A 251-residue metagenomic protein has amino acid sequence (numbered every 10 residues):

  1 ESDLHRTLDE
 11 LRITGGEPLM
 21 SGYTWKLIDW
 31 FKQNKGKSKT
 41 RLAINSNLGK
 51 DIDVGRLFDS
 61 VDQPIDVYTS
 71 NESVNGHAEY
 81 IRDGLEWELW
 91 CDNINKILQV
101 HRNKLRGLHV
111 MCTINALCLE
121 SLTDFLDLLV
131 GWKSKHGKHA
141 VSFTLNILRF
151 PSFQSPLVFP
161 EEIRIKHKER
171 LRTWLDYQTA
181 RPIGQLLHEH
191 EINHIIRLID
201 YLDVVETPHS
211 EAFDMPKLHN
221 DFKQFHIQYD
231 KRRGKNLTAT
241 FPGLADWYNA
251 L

Functional and structural regions predicted by a protein language model:
E1, L57-S70, V74, L128-L148 (+1 more regions): Structural recognition of alpha->loop->beta junctions
S2-T7, N34, V61, N93-L108 (+3 more regions): A structural motif corresponding to the C-terminal end of an alpha-helix and its immediate exit/capping segment
H5-T24, N34-D53, S60-D92, R106-A116 (+1 more regions): Core AdoMet radical
T24-K32, I52-G55, W90-L98, L126-G131: Short, well-ordered amphipathic alpha-helices
I28, K32, C91, N95-L98 (+5 more regions): Residue-level detector of alpha-helical secondary structure
I114-E120, G137-L171, L175, H188-I196: Flexible glycine/acidic-rich beta-alpha junction loops that bind and position SAM and/or redox cofactors in anaerobic
A116-W132: Catalytic cores of alpha/beta
Y177-L251: Radical SAM enzyme core and accessory elements
